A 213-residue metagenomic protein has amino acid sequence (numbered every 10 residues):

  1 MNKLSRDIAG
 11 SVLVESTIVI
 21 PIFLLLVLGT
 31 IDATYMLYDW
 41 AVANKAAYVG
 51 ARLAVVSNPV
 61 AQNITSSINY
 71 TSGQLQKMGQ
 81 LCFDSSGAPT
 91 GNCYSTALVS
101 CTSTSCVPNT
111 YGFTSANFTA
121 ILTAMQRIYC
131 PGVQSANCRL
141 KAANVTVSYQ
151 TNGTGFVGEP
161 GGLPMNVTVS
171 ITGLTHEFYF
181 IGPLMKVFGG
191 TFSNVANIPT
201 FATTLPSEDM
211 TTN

Functional and structural regions predicted by a protein language model:
M1-A9: N-terminal leader/signal peptides at the extreme start of proteins
T17-A41: C-terminal juxtamembrane segment of a hydrophobic transmembrane alpha-helix
D32-N58: Hydrophobic, aliphatic-enriched repeat segments that assemble into extended interaction scaffolds in large eukaryotic
Y48, R52-N213: Short, conserved structural patches
